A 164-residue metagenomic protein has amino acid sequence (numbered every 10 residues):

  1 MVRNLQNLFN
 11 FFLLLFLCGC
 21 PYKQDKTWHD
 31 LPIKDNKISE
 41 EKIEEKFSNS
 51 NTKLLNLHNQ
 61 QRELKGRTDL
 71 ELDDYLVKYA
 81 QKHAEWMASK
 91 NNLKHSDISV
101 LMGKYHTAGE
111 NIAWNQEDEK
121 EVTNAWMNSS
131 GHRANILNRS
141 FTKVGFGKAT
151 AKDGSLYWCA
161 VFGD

Functional and structural regions predicted by a protein language model:
M1-F9: Bacterial N-terminal signal peptides that target proteins for export
N10-L14: Hydrophobic helical h-region of N-terminal Sec-dependent signal peptides in bacterial secretory/periplasmic proteins
L17-G19: C-terminal motif of bacterial Sec signal peptides marking the signal peptidase cleavage site
P21-K23: Bacterial signal peptide processing site
D25-E40: Short, low-complexity, disordered segments immediately C-terminal to signal peptides in bacterial exported proteins
D30, L76-V122, I136: Short, surface-exposed glycine/acidic/tryptophan-bearing loops
K42-V100, K143-V144: Short, well-ordered surface patches within globular domains
E117-D164: Disulfide-stabilized extracellular recognition modules
